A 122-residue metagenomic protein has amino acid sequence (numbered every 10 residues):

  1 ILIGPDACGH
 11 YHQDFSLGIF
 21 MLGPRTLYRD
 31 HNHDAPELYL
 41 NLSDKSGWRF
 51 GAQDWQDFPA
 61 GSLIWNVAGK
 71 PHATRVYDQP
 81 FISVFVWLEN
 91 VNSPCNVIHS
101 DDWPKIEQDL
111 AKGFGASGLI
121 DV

Functional and structural regions predicted by a protein language model:
I1-Q13, L110-V122: A short, N-terminal "cap"/entry segment at the start of jelly-roll beta-barrel domains of the cupin/DSBH fold
L2-D6, S16-H33, A68-K70: Conserved short histidine dyad/triad with adjacent acidic residue
H12-D14, H31-D34, V76-Q79: Short glycine/proline-enriched turns and hinge-like loops at secondary-structure junctions
H12-D14, L38-L40, A52-A73: Short acidic-glycine-tyrosine-enriched beta hairpin
I19-R25, N32-W48, W87: Short, conserved beta-strand element in jelly-roll/cupin
Y28-H31, W48-F50, N66, P71-Y77: Short beta-strand His + acidic residue motifs that chelate non-heme Fe in jelly-roll/DSBH and cupin folds
L38-L42, W65, D78-V97: A short hydrophobic beta-strand segment most commonly corresponding to one strand of the jelly-roll/cupin
H99-W103, E107-L110: Charge-dense, extended regions
